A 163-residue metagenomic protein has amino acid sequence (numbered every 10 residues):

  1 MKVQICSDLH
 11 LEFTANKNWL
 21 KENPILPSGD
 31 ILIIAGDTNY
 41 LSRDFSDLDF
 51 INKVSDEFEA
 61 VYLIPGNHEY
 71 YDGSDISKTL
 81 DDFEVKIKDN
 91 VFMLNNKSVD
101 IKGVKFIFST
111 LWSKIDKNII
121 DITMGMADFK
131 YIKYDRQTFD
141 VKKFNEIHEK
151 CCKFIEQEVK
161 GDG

Functional and structural regions predicted by a protein language model:
M1-L63, E69-K78, Q137: N-terminal active-site segment of His-dependent metallophosphoesterases
M1-Q4, S98-F108: Beta-strand-turn-beta hairpins that frame and shape the catalytic cleft of phosphate-ester-processing enzymes
L26-S28, I101, K160-D162: Glycine-rich phosphate-binding loop signature in dinucleotide/nucleotide-binding domains
L41-S42, Y71-G73, I101-F106, K114-K117: Short catalytic/ligand-binding loop motif for oxyanion handling, primarily in non-cytosolic enzymes, centered on
I64-G66, N96, S109: Generic beta-sheet signal
T79-F83, W112: Short, hinge-like loop/turn segments at secondary-structure boundaries
V91-L94: A conserved beta-strand/loop element that lines the FAD pocket in flavoprotein oxidoreductases
I107-G163: Active-site-proximal loop/helix segment associated with metal-binding centers of metalloenzymes
